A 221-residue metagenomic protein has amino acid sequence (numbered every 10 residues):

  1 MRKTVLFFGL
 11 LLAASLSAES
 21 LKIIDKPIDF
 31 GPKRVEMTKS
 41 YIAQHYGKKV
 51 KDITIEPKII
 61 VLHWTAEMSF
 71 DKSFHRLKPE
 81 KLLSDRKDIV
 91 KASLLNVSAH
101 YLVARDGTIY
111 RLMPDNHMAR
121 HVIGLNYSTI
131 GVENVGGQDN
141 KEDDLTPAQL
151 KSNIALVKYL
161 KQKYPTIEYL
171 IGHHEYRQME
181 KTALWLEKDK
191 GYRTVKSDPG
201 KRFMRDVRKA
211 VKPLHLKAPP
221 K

Functional and structural regions predicted by a protein language model:
M1-T4: Positively charged n-region of N-terminal signal peptides that target proteins for export
G9-S17: Hydrophobic h-region of N-terminal signal peptides that target proteins for export in Gram-negative bacteria
A18-V122: N-terminal catalytic cores of peptidoglycan-degrading enzymes
E19-V35, D139-K221: Basic/polar, cationic surfaces and motifs that engage anionic cell-wall and phosphate/carboxylate ligands
I59, T129-G131, Y169: Structural preference for beta-strand elements that scaffold enzyme active sites
W64, N134, H174: Residues immediately flanking
M68, G136-N140: A short, flexible beta-alpha/helix-coil linker loop
I123-N134: Short coil-to-beta-strand
